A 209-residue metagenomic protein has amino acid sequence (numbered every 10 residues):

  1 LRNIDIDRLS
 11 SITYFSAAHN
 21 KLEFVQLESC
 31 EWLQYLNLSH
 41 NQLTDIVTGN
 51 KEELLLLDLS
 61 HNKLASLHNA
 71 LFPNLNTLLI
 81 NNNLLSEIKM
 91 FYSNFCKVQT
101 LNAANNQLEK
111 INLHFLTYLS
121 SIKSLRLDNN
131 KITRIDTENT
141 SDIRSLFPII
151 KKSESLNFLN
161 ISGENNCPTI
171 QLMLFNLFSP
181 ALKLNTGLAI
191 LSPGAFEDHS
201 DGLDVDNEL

Functional and structural regions predicted by a protein language model:
L1-R2, I12: LRR N-terminal entry segment and analogous cap-like coil->beta motifs
I4, V25, I46, L67 (+4 more regions): Canonical leucine-rich repeat
D5, H114, I149: Beta-strand elements of modular eukaryotic interaction domains
D7-I12, S29-L33, G49-L54, L71-L75 (+5 more regions): Leucine-rich repeat
T13-A17, L36-L38, L57-L59, L78-I80 (+5 more regions): Conserved hydrophobic beta-strand positions in leucine-rich repeat
Y14, A18-E23, W32-Y35, T44 (+4 more regions): Tandem repeat protein-protein interaction scaffolds, dominated by ankyrin-repeat arrays but also generalizing to other
N20, N41, N62, N83 (+3 more regions): Consensus "Asn ladder" position of solenoid repeat domains
S120-R126, N130-K131, E138-L209: C-terminal capping region of solenoid repeat domains
